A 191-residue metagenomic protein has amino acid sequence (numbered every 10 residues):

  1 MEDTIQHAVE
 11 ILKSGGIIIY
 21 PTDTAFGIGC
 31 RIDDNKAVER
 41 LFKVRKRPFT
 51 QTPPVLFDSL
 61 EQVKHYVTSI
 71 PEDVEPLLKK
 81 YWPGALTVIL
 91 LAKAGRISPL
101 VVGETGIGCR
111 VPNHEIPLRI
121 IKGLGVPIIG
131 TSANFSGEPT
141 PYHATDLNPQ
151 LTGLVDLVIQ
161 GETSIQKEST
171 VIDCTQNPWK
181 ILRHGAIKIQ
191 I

Functional and structural regions predicted by a protein language model:
M1-I191: Active-site-adjacent structural elements in enzyme catalytic cores
